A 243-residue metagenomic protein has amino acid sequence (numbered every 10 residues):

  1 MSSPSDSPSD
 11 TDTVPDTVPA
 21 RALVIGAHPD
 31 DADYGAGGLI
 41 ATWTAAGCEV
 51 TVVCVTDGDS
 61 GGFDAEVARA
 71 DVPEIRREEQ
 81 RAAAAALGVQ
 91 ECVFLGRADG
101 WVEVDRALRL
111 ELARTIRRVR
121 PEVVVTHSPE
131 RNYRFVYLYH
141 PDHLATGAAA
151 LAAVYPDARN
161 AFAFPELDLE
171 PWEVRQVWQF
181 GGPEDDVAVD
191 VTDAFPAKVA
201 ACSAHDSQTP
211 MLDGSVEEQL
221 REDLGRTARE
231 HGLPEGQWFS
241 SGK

Functional and structural regions predicted by a protein language model:
M1-R120: Active-site rim/loop-helix segments in enzyme catalytic domains that contact anionic ligands
S2-L23, D105-K243: Metal-dependent de-N-acetylase/amidase catalytic core
